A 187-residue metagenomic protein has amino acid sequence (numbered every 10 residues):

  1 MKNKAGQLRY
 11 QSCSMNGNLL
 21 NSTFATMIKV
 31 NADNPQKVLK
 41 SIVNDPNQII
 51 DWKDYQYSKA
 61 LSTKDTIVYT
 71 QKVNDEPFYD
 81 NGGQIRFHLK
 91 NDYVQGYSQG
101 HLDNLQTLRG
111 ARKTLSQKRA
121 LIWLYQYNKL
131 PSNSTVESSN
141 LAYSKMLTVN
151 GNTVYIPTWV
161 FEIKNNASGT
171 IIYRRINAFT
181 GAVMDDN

Functional and structural regions predicted by a protein language model:
M1-K59, K64-E76: Preferential activation on post-signal-peptide N-terminal prodomains/segments of secreted or lumenal proteins
K4-A32, D92-I122: N-terminal trafficking/processing presequences and adjacent post-cleavage segments of proteins routed to secretion
Q11, H88-K90, A142, K164: A structural detector for beta-sheet-dominated domains
S41-D45, K90, Y127, P131: Structured segments of extracytoplasmic/periplasmic soluble domains in secreted or envelope-associated proteins
S62-H88, E137-N152, T158: Aromatic/basic-lined ligand-recognition segments that form π-stacking hydrophobic pockets flanked by Lys/Arg to engage
F78-K90, S98, Y173-N187: Gly/Pro-enriched, hydrophobic low-complexity segments that function as extracytoplasmic propeptides/linkers
L102-N187: Extracytoplasmic/luminal low-complexity segments enriched in Pro/Gly and acidic/polar residues that act as flexible
